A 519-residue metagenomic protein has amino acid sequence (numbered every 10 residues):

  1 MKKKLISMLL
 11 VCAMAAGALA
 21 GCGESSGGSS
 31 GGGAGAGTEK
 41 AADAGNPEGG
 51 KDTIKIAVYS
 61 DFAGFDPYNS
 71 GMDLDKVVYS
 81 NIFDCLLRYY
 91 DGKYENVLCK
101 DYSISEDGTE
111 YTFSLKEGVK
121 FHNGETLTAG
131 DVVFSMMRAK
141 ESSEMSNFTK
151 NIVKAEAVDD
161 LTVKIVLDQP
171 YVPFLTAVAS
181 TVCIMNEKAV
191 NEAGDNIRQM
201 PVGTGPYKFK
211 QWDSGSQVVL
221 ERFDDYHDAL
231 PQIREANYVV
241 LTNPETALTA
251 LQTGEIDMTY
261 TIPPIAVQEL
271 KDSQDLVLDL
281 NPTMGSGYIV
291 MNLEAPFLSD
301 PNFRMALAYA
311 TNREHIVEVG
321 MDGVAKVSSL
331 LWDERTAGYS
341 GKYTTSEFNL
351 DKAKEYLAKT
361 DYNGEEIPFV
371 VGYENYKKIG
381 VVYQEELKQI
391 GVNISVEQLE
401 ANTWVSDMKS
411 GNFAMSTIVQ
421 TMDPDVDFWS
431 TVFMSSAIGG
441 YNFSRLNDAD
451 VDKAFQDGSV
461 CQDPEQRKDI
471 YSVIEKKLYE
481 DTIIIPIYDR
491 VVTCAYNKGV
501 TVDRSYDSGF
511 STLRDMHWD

Functional and structural regions predicted by a protein language model:
C22, D322-K359, Y376: Structural transition elements
K55, T128-S135, D160-T162, G205-P206 (+4 more regions): Alpha-helical secondary-structure segments
A57-I104, M137, V202, G509-F510: N-terminal lobe/hinge region of extracytoplasmic solute-binding protein
G92, A179-P231, E235, L350-D351 (+1 more regions): Gly/Pro-rich hinge or "lid" segments in bacterial periplasmic/extracellular proteins
S103, D107, N147-A189: Surface-exposed binding/hinge segments that line and control ligand-binding clefts or catalytic entry sites
D224-E269, N393: Ligand-site clamp/hinge motif
S395-W404, T431-K498: Extracytoplasmic/peripheral linker and loop segments enriched in polar/acidic and small residues with frequent Thr/Pro
C494-D519: Long beta-strand-rich cores associated with HINT superfamily self-processing modules
